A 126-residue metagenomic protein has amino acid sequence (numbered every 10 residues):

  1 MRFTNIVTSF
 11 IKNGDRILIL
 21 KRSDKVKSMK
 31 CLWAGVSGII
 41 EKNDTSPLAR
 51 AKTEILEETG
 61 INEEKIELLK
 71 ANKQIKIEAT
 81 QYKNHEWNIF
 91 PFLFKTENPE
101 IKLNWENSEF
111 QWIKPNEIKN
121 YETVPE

Functional and structural regions predicted by a protein language model:
M1, S9, K25, N84 (+2 more regions): Short secondary-structure boundary/capping segments
M1-L18: Conserved N-terminal beta-strand and adjoining loop/helix that marks the start of the Nudix/MutT-like hydrolase domain
I11-K12, I19, F94, W112: Conserved hydrophobic "DFG−1" position in protein kinase catalytic cores
R16-E58: Conserved Nudix-box catalytic region and its N-terminal flanking loop in Nudix hydrolases and closely related
A34, E86, W112: Short aromatic/basic micro-patch
G60-E100: Active-site segment of metal-dependent pyrophosphate-handling enzymes, primarily the Nudix hydrolase catalytic core
P91-K95, K102-E126: NUDIX/MutT-family hydrolases
